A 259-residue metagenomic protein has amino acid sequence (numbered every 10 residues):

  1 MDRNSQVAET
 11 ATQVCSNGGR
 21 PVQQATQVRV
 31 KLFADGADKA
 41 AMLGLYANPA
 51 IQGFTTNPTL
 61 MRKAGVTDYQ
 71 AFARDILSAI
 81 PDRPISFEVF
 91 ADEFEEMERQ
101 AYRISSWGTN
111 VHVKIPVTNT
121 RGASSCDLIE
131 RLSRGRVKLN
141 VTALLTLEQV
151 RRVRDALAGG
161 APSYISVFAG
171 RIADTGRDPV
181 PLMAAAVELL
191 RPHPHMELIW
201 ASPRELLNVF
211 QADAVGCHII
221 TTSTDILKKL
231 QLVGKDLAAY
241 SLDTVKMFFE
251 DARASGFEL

Functional and structural regions predicted by a protein language model:
D2-N4: Intrinsic-disorder-associated, low-complexity terminal segments enriched in Asp/Asn/His/Tyr and depleted of Lys/Arg
V7-A47, A254-E258: Charged, compositionally biased N-terminal leader segments and the immediate start of the first structured element
T26, S133, D213: Anion (oxyanion) recognition and catalysis
Q27-L43, A47-I51, T55-R131, A169-I172: Active-site beta->alpha loop and helix N-cap motifs at the rims of alpha/beta catalytic domains
Y46, L77, S105, S133 (+2 more regions): N-terminal cationic-hydrophobic initiation segments that often serve targeting/anchoring roles
T109, R136-V137: Short phosphate-binding/catalytic loops that engage adenosine nucleotides
A123, V137-K228, G234-S255: Catalytic alpha/beta core domains of metabolic enzymes, predominantly
